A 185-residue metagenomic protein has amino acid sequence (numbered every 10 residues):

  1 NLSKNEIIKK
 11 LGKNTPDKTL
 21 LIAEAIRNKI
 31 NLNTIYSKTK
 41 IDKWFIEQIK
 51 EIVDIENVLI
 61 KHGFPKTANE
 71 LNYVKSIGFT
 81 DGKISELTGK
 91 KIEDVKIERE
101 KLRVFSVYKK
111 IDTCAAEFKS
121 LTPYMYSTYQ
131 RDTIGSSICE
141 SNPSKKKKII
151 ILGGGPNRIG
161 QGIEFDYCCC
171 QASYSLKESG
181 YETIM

Functional and structural regions predicted by a protein language model:
N1-M185: ATP-dependent carboxylate/acyl-activation modules
